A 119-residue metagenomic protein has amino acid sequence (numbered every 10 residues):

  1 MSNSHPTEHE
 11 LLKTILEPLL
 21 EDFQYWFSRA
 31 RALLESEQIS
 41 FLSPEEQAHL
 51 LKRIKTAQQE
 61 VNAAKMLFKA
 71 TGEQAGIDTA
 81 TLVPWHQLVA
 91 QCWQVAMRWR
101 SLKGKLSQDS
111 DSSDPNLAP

Functional and structural regions predicted by a protein language model:
M1-I39: Short terminal alpha-helical segments
S4-L19, K55, N62, T81-H86 (+1 more regions): Mature extracytoplasmic or organellar-lumen-exposed domains after removal of signal/transit peptides
L20, Q24-F27, R31-L34, Q58-V61 (+2 more regions): A structural signal for well-ordered alpha-helices, especially hydrophobic packing surfaces of coiled-coils
R29-A32, S36-I39, S43, A63 (+4 more regions): Heptad-repeat coiled-coil alpha-helices
E46-Q87: Amphipathic protein-protein interaction modules
Q74-P119: Amphipathic alpha-helical binding modules
